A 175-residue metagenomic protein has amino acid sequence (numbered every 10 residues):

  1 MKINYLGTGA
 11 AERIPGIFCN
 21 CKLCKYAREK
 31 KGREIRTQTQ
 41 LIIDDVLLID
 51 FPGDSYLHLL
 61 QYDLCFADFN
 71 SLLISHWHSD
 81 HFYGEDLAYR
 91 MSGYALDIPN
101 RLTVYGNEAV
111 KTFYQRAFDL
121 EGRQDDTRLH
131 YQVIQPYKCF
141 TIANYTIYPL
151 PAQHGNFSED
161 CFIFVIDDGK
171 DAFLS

Functional and structural regions predicted by a protein language model:
M1-L64, Q132-S175: Core dinuclear metal-dependent hydrolase active-site scaffold
M1-N4, D86-M91, A117-E121: N-terminal short leaders/motifs
F18-L23, F69-D80, Q124-L129, P151: Phosphate-binding glycine-rich loops and adjacent basic patches that engage nucleotide phosphates, nucleic-acid
L23-Y26, S79, Y89-Y94, Q124 (+2 more regions): Solvent-exposed, non-transmembrane amphipathic alpha-helical segments
V46, F51-Y105: Active-site metal-binding motif and surrounding structural segment of the metallo-beta-lactamase
S79-F82, F113, G155-N156: Active-site environment of divalent metal-dependent phosphoester hydrolases
I98-L102, E108-V133: Active-site neighborhood of divalent metal-dependent phosphoester bond hydrolases
